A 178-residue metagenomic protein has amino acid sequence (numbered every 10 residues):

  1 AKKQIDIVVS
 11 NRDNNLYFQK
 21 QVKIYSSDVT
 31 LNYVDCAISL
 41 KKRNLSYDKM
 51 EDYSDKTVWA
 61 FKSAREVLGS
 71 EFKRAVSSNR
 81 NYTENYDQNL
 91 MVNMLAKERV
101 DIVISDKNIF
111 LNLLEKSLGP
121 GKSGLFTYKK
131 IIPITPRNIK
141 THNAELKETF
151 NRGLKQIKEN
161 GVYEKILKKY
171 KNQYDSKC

Functional and structural regions predicted by a protein language model:
A1-D6, Q88-I109, K116-S117: Short helices/loops that flank or line small-molecule/ion binding pockets
A1-Y53, K62-L68, T127-I131: Acidic, polar ligand-binding/catalytic clefts
S10-Q21, E71, D101-I131: A ligand-binding cleft/hinge motif common to bilobed small-molecule-binding domains
S26-V29, D52-K56, F61-Y86, N112-K122 (+2 more regions): Ligand-binding cleft/hinge of the Venus flytrap
T30, E84-Q88, V103, K107 (+4 more regions): Solvent-exposed, acidic/flexible segments
L31-C36, P120-N151, K155, Y174-C178: Periplasmic-binding protein-like
K41-S63, P136-Y174: Extended ligand-binding regions for polar small-molecule ligands
N79-M94, Y128-K130: Short beta-strand-to-loop elements that line the ligand-binding cleft of bilobed periplasmic-binding protein-like
